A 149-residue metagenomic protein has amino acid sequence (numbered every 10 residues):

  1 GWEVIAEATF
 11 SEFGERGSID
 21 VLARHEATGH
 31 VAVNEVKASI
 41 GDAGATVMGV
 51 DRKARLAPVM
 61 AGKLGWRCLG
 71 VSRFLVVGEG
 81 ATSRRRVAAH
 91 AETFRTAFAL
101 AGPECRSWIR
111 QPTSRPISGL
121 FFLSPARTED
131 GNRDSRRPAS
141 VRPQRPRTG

Functional and structural regions predicted by a protein language model:
G1-F13: A short acidic/basic microdomain associated with nuclease active sites
E3-V4, G29-A32, A61-C68: Short, structured loop/turn "capping" segments at alpha-beta junctions
T9, V36-S39, G78: Histidine- and/or cysteine-centered catalytic micro-motif in compact active-site loops
F13, A23-E26, G65-W66: Short, conserved, surface-exposed binding loops centered on an aromatic residue
G14-S18: Short, flexible loop/turn motifs enriched in small residues
I19-D42, M48-A57: Conserved catalytic cores of phosphodiester-cleaving nucleases, focusing on short active-site segments
T46-L64, R73, A89-H90: Short, charged, amphipathic alpha-helix that recurs within catalytic cores of restriction-modification and other
L69-R147: Domain-level recognition of nuclease-like catalytic cores that cleave nucleotide substrates
